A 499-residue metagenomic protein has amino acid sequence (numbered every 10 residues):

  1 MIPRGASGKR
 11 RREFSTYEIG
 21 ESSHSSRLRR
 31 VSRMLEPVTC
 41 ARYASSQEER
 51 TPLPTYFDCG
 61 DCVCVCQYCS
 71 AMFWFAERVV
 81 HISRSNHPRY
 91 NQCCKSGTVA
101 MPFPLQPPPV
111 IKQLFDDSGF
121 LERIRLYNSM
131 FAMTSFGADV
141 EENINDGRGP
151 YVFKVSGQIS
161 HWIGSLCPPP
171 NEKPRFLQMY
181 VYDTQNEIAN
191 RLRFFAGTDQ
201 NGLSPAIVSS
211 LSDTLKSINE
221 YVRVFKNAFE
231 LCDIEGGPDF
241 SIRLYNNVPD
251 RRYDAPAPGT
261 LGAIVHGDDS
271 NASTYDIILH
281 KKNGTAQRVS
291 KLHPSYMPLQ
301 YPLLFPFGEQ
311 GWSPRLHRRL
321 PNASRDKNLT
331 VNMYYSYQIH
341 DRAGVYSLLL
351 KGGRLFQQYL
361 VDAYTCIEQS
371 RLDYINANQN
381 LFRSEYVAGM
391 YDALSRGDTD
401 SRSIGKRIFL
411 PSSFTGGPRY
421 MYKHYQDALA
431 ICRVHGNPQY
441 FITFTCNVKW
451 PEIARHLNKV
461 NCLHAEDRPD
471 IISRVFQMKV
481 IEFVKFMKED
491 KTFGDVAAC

Functional and structural regions predicted by a protein language model:
M1-C499: Non-catalytic interaction regions
